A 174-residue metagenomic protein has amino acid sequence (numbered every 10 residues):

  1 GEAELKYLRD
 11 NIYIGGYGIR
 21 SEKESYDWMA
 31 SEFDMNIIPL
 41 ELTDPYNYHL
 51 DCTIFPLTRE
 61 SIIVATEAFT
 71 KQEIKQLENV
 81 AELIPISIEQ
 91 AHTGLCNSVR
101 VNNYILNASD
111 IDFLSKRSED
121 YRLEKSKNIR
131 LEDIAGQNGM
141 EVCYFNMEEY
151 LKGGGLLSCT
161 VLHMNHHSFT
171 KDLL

Functional and structural regions predicted by a protein language model:
G1-L174: The feature marks the mature, well-folded catalytic cores of soluble enzymes
